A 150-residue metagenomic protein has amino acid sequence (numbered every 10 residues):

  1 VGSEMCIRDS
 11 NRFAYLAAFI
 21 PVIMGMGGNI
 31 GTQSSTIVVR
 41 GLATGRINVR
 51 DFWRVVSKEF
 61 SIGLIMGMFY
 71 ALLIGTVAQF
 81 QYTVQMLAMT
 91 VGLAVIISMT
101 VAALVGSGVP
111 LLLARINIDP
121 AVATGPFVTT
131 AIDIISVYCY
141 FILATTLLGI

Functional and structural regions predicted by a protein language model:
V1-I7: Short, small-residue-biased leader/transition segments that mark boundaries at the very start of proteins
R8-D9, V77-V84, L113-N117, F141-I150: Transmembrane helix-loop junctions at the membrane interface of multipass transporters and ion channels
R8-I20, Q81-L93, I150: Membrane-water interface of transmembrane alpha-helices in multipass transporters/channels
N11-A14, I30-V55, G106-G125, T129 (+1 more regions): Juxtamembrane helix-loop transition segments at the membrane interface in multi-pass membrane proteins
F19, I23, G27, I62 (+12 more regions): Alpha-helical transmembrane segments in multi-pass membrane proteins
G27-T32, K58, I132-I135: Residue-level micro-sites within transmembrane alpha helices that shape and flank functional polar/acidic positions
F52-L64: Interfacial transmembrane-helix starts/ends
